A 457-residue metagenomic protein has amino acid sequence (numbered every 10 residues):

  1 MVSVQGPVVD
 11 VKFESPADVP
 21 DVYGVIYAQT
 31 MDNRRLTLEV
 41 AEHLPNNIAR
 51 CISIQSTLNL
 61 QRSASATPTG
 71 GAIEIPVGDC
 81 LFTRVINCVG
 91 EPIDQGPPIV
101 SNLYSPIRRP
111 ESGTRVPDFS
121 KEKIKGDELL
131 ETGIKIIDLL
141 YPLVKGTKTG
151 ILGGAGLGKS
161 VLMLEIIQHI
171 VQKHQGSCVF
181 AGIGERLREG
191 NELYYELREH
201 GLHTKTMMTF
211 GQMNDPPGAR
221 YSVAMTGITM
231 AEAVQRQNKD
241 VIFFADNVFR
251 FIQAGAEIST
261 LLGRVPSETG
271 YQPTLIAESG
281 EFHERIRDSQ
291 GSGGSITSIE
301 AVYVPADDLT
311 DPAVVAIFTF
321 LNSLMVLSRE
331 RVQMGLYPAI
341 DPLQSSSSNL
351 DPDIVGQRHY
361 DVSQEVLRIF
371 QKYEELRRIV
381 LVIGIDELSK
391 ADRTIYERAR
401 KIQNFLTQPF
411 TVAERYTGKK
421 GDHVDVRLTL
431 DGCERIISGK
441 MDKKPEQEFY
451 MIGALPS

Functional and structural regions predicted by a protein language model:
M1, G6, S63, V85 (+9 more regions): Residue-level signature of catalytic and energy-coupling elements of molecular machines, predominantly ATP/GTP-dependent
V4-T132: Acidic-enriched and Gly/Ser
A64-A66, I93-T147, S160-E165, H200-D215 (+1 more regions): P-loop NTPase nucleotide-binding/switch module
G133-E185, I228-A231: P-loop NTPase nucleotide-binding module
L140, G218-G255: Phosphate-binding/switch loop-helix module in NTP-utilizing enzymes
H174-G176, R186-A233, I258-E278: Nucleotide-state-sensitive switch-loop elements of NTP-binding domains
Q175-C178, T204-M207, Q237-I242, G293-I299: Loop/turn-to-beta-strand initiation segments
A233-R236, R250-F251, E257-S457: Conserved catalytic/coupling modules of large nucleotide/cofactor-utilizing molecular machines
